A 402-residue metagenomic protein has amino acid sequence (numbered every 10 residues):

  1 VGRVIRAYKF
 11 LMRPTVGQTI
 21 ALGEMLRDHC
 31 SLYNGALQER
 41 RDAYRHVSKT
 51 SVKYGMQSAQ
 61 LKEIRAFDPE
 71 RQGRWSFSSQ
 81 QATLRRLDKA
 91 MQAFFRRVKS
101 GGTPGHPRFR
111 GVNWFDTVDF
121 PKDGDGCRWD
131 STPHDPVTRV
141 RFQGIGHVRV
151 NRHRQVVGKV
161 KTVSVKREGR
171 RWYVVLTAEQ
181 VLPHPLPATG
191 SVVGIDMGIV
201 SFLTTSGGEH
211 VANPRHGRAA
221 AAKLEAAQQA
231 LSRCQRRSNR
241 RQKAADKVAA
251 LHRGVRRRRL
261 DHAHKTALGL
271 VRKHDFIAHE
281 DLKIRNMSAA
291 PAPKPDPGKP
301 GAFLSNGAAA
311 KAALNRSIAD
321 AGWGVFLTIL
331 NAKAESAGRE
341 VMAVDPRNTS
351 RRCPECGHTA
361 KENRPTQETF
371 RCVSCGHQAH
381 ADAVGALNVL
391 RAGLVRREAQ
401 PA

Functional and structural regions predicted by a protein language model:
V1-S79: Gly/serine-rich nucleotide phosphate-binding loop at the start of the catalytic core of nucleotide/ADP-ribose-handling
R6-K9, I20, R141, R152-K161 (+1 more regions): Positively charged, helix-rich recognition surfaces that bind polyanionic ligands
E24, S31, D42, K89 (+3 more regions): Alpha-helical coiled-coil heptad-repeat segments used for dimerization/assembly
A36, T83-A90, F94, A383-G393: Stable alpha-helical structural segments in soluble proteins, enriched in small hydrophobic residues
L37-Y44, M91, F95-G102, Q180 (+2 more regions): Long, hydrophobic, amphipathic alpha-helical segments used as structural scaffolds
G55-K166, L304, A310, R316 (+1 more regions): Acidic carboxylate diad motif detector
